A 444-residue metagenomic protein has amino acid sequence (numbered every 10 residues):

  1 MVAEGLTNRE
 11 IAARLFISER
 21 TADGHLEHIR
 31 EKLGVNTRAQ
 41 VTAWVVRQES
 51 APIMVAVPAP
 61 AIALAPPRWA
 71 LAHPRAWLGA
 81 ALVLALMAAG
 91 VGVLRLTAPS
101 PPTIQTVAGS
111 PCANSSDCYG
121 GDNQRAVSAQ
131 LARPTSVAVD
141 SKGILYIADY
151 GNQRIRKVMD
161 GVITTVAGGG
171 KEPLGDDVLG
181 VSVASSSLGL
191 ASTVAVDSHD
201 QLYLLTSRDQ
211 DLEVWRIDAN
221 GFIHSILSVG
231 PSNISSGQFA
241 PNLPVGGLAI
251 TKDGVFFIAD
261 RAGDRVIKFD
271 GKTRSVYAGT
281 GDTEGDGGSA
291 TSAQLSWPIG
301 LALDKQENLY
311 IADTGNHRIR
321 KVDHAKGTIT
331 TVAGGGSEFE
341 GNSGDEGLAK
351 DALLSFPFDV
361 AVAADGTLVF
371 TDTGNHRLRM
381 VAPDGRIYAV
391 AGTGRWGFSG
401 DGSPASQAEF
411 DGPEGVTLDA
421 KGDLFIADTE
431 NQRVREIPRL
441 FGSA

Functional and structural regions predicted by a protein language model:
M1-E27: Helix-turn-helix DNA-binding segment
E31-P66: Basic, Lys/Arg-enriched C-terminal extension of HTH/homeodomain DNA-binding domains
P101-R133, V162-L190, N220-G246, T273-W297 (+3 more regions): Gly/Pro-rich loop segments of beta-rich domains
V139-K142, V196-H199, I250-D253, L303-Q306 (+2 more regions): Residue-level detector of Asp-centered blade-edge/turn motifs that repeat once per structural unit in beta-propeller
I144-Y146, Q201-L204, V255-I258, N308-I311 (+2 more regions): Conserved beta-propeller blade signature
Y150, S207-D209, R261, T314-G315 (+2 more regions): Short loop/turn segments immediately following the C-termini of beta-strands
Q153-K157, V162, L212-R216, D264-K268 (+4 more regions): A short loop-to-beta-strand structural motif that recurs across blades of beta-propeller domains
G412-A444: Blade-level signature of beta-propeller repeat domains, shared across WD40, Kelch, NHL, RCC1 and BNR/Asp-box propellers
